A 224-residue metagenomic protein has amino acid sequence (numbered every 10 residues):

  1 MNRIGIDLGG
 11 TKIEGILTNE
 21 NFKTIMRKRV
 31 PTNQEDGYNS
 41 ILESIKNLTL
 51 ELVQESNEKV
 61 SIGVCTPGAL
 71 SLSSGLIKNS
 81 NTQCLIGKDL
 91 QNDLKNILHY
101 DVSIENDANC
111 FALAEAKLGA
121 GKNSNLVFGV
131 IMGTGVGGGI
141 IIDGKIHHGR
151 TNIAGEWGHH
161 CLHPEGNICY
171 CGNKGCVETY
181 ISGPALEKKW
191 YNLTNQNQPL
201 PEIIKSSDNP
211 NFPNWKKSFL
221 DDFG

Functional and structural regions predicted by a protein language model:
N2-E43, L76-I77, N152: Short glycine-rich, Thr/Ser-proximal phosphate-binding strand/loop in the N-terminal lobe of ATP-dependent enzymes
R3-D7, S61-G63, S103, V127-I131 (+2 more regions): Short glycine-aspartate micro-motif
T11, P67-L70, G133-G135: Short glycine-rich anion-binding loops that position phosphate/pyrophosphate groups of nucleotides and phosphorylated
I13, I104-A108, L162-N197: Glycine-rich phosphate-binding loop plus the immediately following alpha-helix
R27, S73-L76, G166-C171: Acidic/polar active-site rim loop that often engages polyanionic ligands
K28-N57, V177-Y180, A185-G224: Adenine-nucleotide phosphate-binding core of ATP-dependent small-molecule kinases
N33, Y38-K46, L50, E58-I62 (+1 more regions): Glycine-rich phosphate-binding loop and adjoining helix at the ATP-binding site of ATP-dependent phosphoryl-transfer
S124-Y180: Glycine-rich phosphate-binding loop of actin/hexokinase-like ATP-binding domains
